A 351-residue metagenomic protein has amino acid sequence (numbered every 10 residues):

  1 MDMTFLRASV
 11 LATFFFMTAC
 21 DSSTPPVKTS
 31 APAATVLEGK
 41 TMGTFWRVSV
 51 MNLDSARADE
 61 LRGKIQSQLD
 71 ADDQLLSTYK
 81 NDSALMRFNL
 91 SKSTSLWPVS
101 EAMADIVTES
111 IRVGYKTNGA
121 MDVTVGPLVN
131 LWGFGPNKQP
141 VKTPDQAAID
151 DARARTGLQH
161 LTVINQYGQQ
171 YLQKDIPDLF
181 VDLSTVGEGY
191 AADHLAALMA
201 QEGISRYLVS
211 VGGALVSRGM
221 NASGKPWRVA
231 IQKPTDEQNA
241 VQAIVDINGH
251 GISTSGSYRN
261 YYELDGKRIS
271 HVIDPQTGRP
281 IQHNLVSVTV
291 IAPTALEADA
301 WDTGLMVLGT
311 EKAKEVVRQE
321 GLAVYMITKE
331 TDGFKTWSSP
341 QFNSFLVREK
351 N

Functional and structural regions predicted by a protein language model:
D2-F5, C20-N351: Mature catalytic core of soluble alpha/beta enzymes
F5-F14: Sec-dependent signal peptide hydrophobic core
